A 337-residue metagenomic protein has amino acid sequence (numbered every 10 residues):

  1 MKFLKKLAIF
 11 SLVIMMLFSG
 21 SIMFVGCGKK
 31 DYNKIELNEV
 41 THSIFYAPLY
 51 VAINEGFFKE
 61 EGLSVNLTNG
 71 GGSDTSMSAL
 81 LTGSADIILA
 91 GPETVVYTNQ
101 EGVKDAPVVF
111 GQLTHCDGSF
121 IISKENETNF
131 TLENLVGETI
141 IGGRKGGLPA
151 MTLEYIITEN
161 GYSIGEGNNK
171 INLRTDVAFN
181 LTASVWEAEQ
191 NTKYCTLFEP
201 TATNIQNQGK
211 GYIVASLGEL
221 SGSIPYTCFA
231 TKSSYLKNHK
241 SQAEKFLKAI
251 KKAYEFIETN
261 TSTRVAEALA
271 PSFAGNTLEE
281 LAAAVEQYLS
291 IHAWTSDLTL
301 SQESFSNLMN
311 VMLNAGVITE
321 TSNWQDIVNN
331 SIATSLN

Functional and structural regions predicted by a protein language model:
M1-I35, T334-N337: Short, low-complexity disordered leader/linker segments with a strong preference for bacterial N-terminal type II
K30-A178, K193-E199, K210, V214-L217 (+1 more regions): Short, glycine-/small- and polar/acidic-enriched structural segments that line small-molecule recognition paths
A47-V51, E55-G56, S78, T82 (+11 more regions): Solvent-exposed, polar/charged alpha-helical surfaces in well-ordered, non-transmembrane soluble domains, broadly
G70, S76, T98, I205 (+3 more regions): Short secondary-structure boundary/hinge segments and terminal tails
S76, T182, A293: A short acidic, helix-capping loop that chelates divalent metal ions and anchors anionic groups
P92, N180-S272: Pocket-lining segment of extracytoplasmic ligand-binding domains
K237-T319: Secondary-structure end/capping motifs
N307-N337: C-terminal solvent-exposed extensions
